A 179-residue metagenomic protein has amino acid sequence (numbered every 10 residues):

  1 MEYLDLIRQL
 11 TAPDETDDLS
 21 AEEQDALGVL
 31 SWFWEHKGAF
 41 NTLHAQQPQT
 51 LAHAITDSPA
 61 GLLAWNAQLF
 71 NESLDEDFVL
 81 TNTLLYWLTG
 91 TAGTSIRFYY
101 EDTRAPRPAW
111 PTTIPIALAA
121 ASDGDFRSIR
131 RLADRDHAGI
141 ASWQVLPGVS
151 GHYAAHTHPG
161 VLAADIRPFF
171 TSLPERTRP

Functional and structural regions predicted by a protein language model:
M1-Q49: A catalytic-pocket lid/entrance helix-loop region that shapes and gates access to the active site across common
L43-P179: C-terminal subdomain of alpha/beta-hydrolase-fold enzymes, centered on the catalytic histidine and its supporting
